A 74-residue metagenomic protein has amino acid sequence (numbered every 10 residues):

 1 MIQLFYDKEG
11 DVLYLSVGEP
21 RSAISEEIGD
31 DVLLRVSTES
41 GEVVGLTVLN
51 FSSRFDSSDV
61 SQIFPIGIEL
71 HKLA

Functional and structural regions predicted by a protein language model:
M1-A74: Small, basic N-terminal interaction modules of short regulatory proteins
